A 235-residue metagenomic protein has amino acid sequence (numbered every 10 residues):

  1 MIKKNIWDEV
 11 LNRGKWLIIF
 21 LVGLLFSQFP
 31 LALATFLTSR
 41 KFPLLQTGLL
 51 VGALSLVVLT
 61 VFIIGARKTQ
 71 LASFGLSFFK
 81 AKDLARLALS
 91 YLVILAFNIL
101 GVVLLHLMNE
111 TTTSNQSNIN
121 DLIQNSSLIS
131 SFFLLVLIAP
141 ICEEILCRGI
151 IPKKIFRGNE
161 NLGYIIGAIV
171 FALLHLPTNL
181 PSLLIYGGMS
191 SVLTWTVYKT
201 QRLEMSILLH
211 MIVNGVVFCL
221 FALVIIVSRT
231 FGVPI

Functional and structural regions predicted by a protein language model:
M1-V10: Short, Lys/Arg-rich, polar N-terminal cytosolic tail immediately upstream of the first transmembrane signal-anchor
I2, A96, N125-I235: Transmembrane helix-loop-helix hairpins at the membrane interface of multi-pass integral membrane proteins
N12-Q28, R86-I94, Y164-I166: Alpha-helical transmembrane segments
W16-K68: Alpha-helical transmembrane segments in multi-pass membrane proteins
I19, G23, T47-V51, L59-T60 (+5 more regions): Alpha-helical transmembrane segments of multi-pass integral membrane proteins
F26-T38, F62, V93, F97-M108 (+5 more regions): Alpha-helical membrane-inserting segments
S39-L45, L71-A139, I226-I235: Juxtamembrane helix-loop-helix connectors linking adjacent transmembrane helices in multi-pass membrane enzymes
L59-F79, E204-M205: Cytoplasmic juxtamembrane interface segments
